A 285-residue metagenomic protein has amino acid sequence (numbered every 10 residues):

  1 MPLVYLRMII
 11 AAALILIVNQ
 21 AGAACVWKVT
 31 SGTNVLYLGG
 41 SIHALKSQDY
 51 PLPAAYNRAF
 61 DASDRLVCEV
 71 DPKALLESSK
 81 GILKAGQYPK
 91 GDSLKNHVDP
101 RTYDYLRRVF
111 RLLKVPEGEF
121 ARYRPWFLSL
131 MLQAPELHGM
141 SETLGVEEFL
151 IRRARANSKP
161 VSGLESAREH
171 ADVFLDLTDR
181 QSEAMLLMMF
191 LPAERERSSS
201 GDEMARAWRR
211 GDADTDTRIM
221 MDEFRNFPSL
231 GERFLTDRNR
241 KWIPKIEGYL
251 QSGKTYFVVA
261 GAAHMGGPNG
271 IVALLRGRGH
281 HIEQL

Functional and structural regions predicted by a protein language model:
M1-I10: Bacterial N-terminal signal peptides that target proteins for export
M8, T30-G32, Q251-S252: Short hydrophobic "helix-edge" motifs at membrane interfaces and signal-peptide entry regions
V18-Q20: N-terminal signal peptide c-region/cleavage motif recognized by signal peptidases
G22-F234: Structured, acidic catalytic/metal-binding patches in enzyme active sites
S229-L285: A cross-kingdom marker for long, charged
